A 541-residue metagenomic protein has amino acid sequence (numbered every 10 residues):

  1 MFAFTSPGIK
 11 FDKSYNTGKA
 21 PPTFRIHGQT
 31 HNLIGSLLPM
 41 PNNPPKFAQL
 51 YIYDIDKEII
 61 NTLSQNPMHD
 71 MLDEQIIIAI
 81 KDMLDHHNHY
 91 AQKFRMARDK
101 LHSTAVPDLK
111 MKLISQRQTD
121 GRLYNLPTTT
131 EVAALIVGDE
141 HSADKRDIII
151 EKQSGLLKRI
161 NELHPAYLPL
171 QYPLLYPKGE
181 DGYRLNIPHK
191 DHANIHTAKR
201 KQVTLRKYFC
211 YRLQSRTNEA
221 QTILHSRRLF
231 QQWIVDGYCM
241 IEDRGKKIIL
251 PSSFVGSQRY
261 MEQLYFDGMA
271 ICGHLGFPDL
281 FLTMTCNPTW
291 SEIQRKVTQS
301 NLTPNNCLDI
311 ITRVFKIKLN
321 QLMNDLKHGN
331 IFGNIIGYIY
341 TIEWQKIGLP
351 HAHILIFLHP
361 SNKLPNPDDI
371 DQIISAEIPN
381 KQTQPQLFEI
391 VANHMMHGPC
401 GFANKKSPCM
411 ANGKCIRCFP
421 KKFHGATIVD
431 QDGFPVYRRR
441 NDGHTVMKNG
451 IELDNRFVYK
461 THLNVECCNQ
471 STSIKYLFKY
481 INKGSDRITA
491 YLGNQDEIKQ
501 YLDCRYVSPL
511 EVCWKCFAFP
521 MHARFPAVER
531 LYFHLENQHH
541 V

Functional and structural regions predicted by a protein language model:
M1-V541: Extended, structured polyanion-binding interfaces
